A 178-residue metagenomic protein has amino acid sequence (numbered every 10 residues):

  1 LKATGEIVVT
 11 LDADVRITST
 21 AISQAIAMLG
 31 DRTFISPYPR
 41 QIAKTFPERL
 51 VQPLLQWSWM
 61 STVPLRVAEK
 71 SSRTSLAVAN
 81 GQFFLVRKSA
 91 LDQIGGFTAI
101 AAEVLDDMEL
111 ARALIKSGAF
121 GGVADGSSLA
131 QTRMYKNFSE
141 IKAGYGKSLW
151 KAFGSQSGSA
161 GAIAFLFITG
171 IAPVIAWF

Functional and structural regions predicted by a protein language model:
L1-T4, Q24-L85, S89-Q93, K142 (+1 more regions): Long helical/loop segments within the catalytic core of UDP-sugar-dependent glycosyltransferases, especially the large
V8: Short aromatic/hydrophobic "clamp" motif used to bind/position activated sugar donors
A13-M28: Acidic donor-binding/catalytic loop of UDP-sugar-dependent glycosyltransferases, especially processive GT2
G96-A99: Conserved nucleotide-sugar donor-binding catalytic segment
V104-E109: Acidic donor-binding loop at a coil-to-helix junction in glycosyltransferase catalytic cores that engages
A113-I115, Y145: Hydrophobic residues within well-ordered alpha-helices
A124-S139: Active-site donor/metal-binding and catalytic loop motifs of nucleotide-sugar-dependent glycosylation enzymes
A152-F178: Alpha-helical bilayer-embedded segments of polytopic membrane proteins, i.e., transmembrane/intramembrane helices
